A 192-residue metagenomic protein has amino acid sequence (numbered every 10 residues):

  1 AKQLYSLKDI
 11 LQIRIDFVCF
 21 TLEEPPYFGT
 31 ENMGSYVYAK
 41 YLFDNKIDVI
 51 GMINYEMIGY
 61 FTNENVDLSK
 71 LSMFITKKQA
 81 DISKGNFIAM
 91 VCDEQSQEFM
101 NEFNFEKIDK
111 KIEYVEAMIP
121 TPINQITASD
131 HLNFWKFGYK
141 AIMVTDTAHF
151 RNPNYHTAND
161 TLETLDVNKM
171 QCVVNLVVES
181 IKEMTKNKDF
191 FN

Functional and structural regions predicted by a protein language model:
A1-Q95, I126: Acidic/histidine-rich catalytic neighborhood of metal-dependent amide-processing enzymes
I58, T62-N192: Active-site-adjacent substrate-binding region of metalloamidase/peptidase-like peptide-processing proteins
